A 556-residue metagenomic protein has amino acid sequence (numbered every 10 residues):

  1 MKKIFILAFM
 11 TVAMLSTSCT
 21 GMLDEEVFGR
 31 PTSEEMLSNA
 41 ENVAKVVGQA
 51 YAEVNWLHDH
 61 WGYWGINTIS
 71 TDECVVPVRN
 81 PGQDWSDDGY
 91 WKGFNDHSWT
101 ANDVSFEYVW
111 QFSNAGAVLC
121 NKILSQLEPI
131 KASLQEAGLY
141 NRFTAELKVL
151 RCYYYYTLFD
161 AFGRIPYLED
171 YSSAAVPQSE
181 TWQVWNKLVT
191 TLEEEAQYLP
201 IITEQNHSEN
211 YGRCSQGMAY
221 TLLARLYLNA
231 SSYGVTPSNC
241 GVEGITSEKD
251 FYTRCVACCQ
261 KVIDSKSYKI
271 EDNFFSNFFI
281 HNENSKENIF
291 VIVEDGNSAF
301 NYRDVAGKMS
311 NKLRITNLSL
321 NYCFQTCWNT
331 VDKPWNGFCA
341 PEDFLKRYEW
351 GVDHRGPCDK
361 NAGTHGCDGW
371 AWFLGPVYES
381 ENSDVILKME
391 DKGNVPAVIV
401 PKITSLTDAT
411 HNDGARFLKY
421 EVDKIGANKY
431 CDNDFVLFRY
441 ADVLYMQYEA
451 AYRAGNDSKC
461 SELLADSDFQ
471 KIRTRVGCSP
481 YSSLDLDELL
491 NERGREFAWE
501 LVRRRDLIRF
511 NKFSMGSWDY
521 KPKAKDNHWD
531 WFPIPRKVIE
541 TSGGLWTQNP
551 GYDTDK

Functional and structural regions predicted by a protein language model:
M1-G29: Bacterial Sec-dependent N-terminal signal peptides
C19-T20, S113-G116, K187-V189, N210 (+4 more regions): Long, intrinsically disordered, low-complexity segments
T20-W91, E193-E194, Y198, R213-V395: An aromatic- and glycine-enriched ligand-binding surface/loop that stacks and positions planar moieties
N39-G48, A52-H58, G62, G82-F162 (+4 more regions): Conserved, well-structured interaction surfaces
D103, E107, H354-D468: C-terminal substrate/ligand-recognition segments
T157-A161, P166, T203, N229-S238 (+1 more regions): Short coil/turn linking the two alpha-helices of tandem helical-hairpin repeats
